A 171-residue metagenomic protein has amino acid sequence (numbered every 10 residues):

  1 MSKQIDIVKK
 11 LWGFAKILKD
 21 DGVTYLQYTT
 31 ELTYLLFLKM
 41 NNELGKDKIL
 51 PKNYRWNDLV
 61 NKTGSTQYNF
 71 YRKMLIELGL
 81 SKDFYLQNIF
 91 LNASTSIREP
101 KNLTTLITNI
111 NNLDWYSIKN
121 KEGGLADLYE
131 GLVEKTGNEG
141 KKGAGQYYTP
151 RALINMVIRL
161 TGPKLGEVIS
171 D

Functional and structural regions predicted by a protein language model:
M1-L165: Non-catalytic, mostly N-terminal accessory regions of nucleic-acid modification and defense proteins
D171: Class I SAM-dependent methyltransferase core
